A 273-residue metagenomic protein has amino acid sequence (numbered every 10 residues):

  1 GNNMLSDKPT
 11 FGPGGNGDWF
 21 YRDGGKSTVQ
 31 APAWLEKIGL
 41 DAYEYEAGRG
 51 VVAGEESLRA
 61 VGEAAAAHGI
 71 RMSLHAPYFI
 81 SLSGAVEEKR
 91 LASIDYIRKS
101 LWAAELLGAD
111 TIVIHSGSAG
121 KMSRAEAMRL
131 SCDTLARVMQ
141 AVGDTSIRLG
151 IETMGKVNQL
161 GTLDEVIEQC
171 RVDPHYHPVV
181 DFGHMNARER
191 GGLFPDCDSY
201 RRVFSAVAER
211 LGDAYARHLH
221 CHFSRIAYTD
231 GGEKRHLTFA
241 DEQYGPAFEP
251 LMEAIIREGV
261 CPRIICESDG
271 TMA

Functional and structural regions predicted by a protein language model:
G1-L101: N-terminal pre-domain/capping segments
P9-G15, Y43-Y45, M72-A76, I112-I114 (+4 more regions): Hydrophobic faces of well-ordered beta-strands that scaffold small-molecule active sites in alpha/beta enzyme cores
G14-D18, E46-G50, P77-S81, G117-A119 (+4 more regions): Active-site beta-loop-alpha junctions enriched in small/polar residues
R22-P32, G54-G62, R124-M139, K156-P174 (+2 more regions): Distinct, well-ordered alpha-helical segments
A66-A67, L82-V180: Active-site acidic/histidine proton-transfer and metal-coordination neighborhood in alpha/beta enzyme cores
R137-E233: Acidic/histidine-rich catalytic cores of soluble enzymes
R202-D213, A240-R257: A short, acidic, amphipathic alpha-helical segment used as a generic capping/interface helix at domain edges
